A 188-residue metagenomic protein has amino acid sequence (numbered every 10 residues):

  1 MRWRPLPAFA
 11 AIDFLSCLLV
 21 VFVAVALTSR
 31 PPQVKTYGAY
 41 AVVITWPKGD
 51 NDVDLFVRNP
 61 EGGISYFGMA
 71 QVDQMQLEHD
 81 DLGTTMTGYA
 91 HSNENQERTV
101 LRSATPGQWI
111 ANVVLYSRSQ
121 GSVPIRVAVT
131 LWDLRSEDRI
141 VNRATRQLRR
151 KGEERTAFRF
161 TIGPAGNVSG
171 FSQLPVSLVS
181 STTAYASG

Functional and structural regions predicted by a protein language model:
R2-P5, A10, F14-G188: Intrinsic-disorder/low-complexity signal
